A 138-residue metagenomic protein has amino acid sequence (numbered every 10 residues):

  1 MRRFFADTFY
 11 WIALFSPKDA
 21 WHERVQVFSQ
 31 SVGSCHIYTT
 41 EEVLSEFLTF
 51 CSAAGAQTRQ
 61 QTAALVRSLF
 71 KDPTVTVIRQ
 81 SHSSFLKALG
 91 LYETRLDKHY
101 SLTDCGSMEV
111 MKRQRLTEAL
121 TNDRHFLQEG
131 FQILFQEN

Functional and structural regions predicted by a protein language model:
M1-R3, M108-E109, R113-N138: Acidic, PIN/NYN-like endoribonuclease modules and their adjacent C-terminal/linker elements
M1-T39, A54-A64, E137-N138: Short, well-structured N-terminal submotif of metal-dependent ribonuclease cores
E41, D104, D123-R124: Short secondary-structure boundary segments
T49-T74, I78: Helix-adjacent hinge/juxtasegments
L69-H82, L89, R95-D97, F126-N138: Short acidic, glycine/proline-enriched helix-loop-strand junctions
T76-E118: Active-site neighborhoods of divalent-metal-dependent phosphate/nucleic-acid chemistry enzymes
